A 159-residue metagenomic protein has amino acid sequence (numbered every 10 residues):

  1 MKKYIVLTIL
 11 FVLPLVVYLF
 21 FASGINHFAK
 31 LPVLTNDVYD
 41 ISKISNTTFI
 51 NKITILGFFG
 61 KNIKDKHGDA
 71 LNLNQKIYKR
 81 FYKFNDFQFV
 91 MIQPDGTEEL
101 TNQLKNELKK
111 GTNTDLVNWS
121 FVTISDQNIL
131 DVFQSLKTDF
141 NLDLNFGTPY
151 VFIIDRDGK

Functional and structural regions predicted by a protein language model:
K2-S23: Hydrophobic membrane-insertion alpha-helices, especially the h-region of bacterial N-terminal signal peptides
G24-I41: Alpha-helical transmembrane signal-anchor/signal-peptide segments
S45-N74, F87-I92: Short active-site neighborhood of thiol/selenol oxidoreductases, capturing the structured segment around
H67-I77, L100-E107: Well-ordered, non-membrane alpha-helical segments in soluble/globular domains
F84-F87, F146-P149: Extracytoplasmic
N85-E99, L116-N128: Thiol-based oxidoreductase modules, predominantly thioredoxin-like and allied folds used for disulfide exchange
N106-T148: Short, internal strand/loop/helix patches that form the active-site neighborhood or redox-interaction surface
T148-K159: A short, hydrophobic beta-strand/beta-hairpin element that forms part of a small beta-sheet core
